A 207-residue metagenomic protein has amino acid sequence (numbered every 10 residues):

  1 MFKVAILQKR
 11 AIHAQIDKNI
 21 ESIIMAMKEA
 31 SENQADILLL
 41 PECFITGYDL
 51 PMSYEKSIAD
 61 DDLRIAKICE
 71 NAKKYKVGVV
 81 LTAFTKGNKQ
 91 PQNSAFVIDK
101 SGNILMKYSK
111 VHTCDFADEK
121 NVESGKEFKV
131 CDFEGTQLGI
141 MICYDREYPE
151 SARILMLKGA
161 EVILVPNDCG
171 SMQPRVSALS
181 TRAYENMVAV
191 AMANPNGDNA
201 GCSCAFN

Functional and structural regions predicted by a protein language model:
M1-I6: Extreme N-terminal starter segment of soluble prokaryotic enzymes
Q8-A14: Short polar catalytic/cofactor-binding loops
K9, C43, A83-F84, I142 (+2 more regions): Active-site-proximal beta-strand/loop segments in catalytic clefts of secreted hydrolases
I16, I20, M25-S101, K107 (+1 more regions): Cys-nucleophile CN-hydrolase/nitrilase-fold catalytic domain and related Cys-dependent amidase chemistry that acts on
D36-I37, L138, V162: Structural motif
L63-V80, E147-N207: CN hydrolase (nitrilase-like) catalytic-core segments centered on the catalytic cysteine and neighboring Lys/Glu
K86-K158, N167, Q173-S177, T181 (+1 more regions): Active-site catalytic loop in hydrolytic enzyme cores
